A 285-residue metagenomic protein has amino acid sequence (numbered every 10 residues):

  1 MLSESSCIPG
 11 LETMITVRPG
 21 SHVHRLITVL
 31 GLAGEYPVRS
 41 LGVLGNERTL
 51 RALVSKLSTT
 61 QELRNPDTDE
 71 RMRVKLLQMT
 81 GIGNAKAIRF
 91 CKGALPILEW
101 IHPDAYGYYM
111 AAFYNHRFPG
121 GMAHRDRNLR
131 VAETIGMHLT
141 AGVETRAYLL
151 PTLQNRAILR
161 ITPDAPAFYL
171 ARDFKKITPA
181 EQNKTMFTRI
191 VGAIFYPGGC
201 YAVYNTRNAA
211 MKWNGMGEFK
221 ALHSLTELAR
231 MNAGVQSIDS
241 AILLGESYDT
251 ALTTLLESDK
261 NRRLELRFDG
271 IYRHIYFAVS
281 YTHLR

Functional and structural regions predicted by a protein language model:
M1-F118: Nuclease-adjacent, charged terminal/linker segments that flank catalytic cores
A33-Y36, N208-A210, Y248-D249: Short, solvent-exposed loop/turn segments at secondary-structure junctions
R48, G107-M110, L222-L225, N261-L264: Short, low-complexity, polar/charged sequence segments that are solvent-exposed and flexible
G121-S240: Mid-protein regulatory/catalytic core that forms ligand/cofactor-binding pockets and protein-protein interaction
N232-D259: Nucleic-acid nuclease catalytic cores
K260-R273: Acidic, Ser/Thr-rich peripheral helices and adjacent loops at domain boundaries
T282-H283: Conserved small/polar residues in nucleotide/adenosyl-binding loops
